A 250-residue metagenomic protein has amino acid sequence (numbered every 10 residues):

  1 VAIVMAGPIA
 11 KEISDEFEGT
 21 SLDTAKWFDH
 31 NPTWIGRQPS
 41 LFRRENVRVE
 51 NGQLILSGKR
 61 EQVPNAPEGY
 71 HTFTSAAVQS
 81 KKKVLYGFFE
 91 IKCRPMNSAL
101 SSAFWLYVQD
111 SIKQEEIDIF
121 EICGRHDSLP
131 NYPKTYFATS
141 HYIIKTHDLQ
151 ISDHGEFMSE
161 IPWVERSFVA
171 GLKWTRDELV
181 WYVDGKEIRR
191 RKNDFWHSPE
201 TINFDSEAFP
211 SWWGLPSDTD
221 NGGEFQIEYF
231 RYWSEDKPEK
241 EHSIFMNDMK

Functional and structural regions predicted by a protein language model:
I3-K250: GH16 jelly-roll
